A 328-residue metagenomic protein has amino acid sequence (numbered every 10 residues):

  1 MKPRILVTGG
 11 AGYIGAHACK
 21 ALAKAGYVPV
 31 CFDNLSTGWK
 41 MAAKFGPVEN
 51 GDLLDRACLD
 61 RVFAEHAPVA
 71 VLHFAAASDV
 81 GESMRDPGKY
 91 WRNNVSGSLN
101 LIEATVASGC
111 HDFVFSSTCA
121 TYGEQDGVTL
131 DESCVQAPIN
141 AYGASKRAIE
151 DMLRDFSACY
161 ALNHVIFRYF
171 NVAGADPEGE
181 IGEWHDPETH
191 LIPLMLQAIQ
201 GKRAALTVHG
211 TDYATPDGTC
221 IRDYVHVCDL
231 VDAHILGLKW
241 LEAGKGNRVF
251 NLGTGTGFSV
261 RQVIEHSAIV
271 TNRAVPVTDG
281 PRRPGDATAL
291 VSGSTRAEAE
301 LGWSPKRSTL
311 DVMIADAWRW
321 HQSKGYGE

Functional and structural regions predicted by a protein language model:
M1-V172: N-terminal Rossmann-like NAD(P)+-binding domain of SDR-like oxidoreductases, especially those catalyzing
H17, H73, H190, H226 (+1 more regions): Histidine-centered active-site/metal-ligand motif
A21, L194-E328: C-terminal substrate-binding subdomain of Rossmann-fold SDR/epimerase-dehydratase oxidoreductases
K40, F170-L191, G201-R222: Short, flexible, glycine-rich and Lys/Arg-enriched loop motifs at helix boundaries that contact anionic partners
W91, I139-R147, I181-P193, D223-Y224: Short-chain dehydrogenase/reductase
T129-Q136, D176, T215, R296: Short glycine/proline- and charge-enriched loop/turn segments that cap or connect secondary-structure elements
